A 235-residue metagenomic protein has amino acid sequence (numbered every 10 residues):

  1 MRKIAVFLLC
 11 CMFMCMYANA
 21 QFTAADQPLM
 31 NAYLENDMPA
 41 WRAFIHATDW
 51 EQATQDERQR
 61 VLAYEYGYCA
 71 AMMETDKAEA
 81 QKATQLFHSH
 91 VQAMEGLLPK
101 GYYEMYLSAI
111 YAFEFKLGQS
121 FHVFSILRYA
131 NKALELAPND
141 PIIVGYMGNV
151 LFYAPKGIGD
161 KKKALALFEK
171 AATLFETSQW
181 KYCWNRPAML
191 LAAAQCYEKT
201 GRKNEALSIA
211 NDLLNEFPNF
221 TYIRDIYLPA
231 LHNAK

Functional and structural regions predicted by a protein language model:
Y17-E74: N-terminal leader/linker segments that initiate helical-solenoid repeat arrays
P28, V61, Y66-Y68, L107 (+4 more regions): Structural register within alpha-helical repeat arrays
A47-R60, H90-Y103, N131-D140, A172-W184: Flexible helix-coil transition and linker loops at the boundaries of alpha-helical arrays
E57-R58, L62-Y64, Y103, I110 (+4 more regions): The tetratricopeptide repeat
G67-K77, S108-S120, F152-I158, Q179 (+3 more regions): Short coil/turn linking the two alpha-helices of tandem helical-hairpin repeats
K181-K235: Terminal, low-structured helical/coil segments at or just beyond the last alpha-helical repeat
